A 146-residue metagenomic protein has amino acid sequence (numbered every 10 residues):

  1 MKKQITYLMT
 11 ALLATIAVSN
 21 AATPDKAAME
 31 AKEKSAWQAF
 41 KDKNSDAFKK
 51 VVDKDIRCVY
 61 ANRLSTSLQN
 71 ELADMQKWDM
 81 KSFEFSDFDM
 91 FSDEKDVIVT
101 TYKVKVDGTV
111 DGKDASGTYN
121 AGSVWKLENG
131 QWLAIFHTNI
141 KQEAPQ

Functional and structural regions predicted by a protein language model:
M1-P24, A28: Bacterial Sec-dependent N-terminal signal peptides
A22-K50, D55-Q146: A beta-strand edge to alpha-helix "cap/lid" segment located at domain peripheries
